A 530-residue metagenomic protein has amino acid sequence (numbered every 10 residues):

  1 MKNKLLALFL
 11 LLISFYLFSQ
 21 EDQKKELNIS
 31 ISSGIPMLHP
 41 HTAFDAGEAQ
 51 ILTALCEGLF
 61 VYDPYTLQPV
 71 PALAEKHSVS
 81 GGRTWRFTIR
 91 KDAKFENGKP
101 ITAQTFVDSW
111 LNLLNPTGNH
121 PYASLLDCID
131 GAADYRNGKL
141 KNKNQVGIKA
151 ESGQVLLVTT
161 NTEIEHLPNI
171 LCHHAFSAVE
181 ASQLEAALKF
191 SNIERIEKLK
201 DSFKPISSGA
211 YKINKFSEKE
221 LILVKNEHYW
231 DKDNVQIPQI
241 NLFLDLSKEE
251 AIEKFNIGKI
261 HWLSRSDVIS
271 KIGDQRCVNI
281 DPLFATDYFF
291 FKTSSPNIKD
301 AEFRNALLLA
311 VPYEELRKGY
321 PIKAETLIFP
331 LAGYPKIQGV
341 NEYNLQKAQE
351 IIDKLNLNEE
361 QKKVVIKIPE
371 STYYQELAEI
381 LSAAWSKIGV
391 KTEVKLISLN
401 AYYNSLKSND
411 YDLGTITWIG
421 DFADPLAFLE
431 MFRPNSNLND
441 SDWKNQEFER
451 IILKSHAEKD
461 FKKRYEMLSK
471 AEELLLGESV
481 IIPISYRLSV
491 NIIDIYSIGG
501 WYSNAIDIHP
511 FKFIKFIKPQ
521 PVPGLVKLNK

Functional and structural regions predicted by a protein language model:
S30-G81, L111, I206-S207: N-terminal lobe/hinge region of extracytoplasmic solute-binding protein
S32, N234, W262-Q346, P369 (+2 more regions): Local pocket/hinge segments that shape ligand/substrate recognition
E75-L125, L157, N297: Aromatic- and charge-enriched surface segment that lines or borders ligand/interaction sites
S78, P121-A187: Surface-exposed binding/hinge segments that line and control ligand-binding clefts or catalytic entry sites
T160-V235, Q239, E249, Q346 (+2 more regions): Gly/Pro-rich hinge or "lid" segments in bacterial periplasmic/extracellular proteins
E218, D353-G420, F461, S489: Ligand/substrate-recognition segments at binding pockets and active sites
T326, E393-Y402, A427-Y496, K527-K530: Extracytoplasmic/peripheral linker and loop segments enriched in polar/acidic and small residues with frequent Thr/Pro
N491-K530: Long beta-strand-rich cores associated with HINT superfamily self-processing modules
